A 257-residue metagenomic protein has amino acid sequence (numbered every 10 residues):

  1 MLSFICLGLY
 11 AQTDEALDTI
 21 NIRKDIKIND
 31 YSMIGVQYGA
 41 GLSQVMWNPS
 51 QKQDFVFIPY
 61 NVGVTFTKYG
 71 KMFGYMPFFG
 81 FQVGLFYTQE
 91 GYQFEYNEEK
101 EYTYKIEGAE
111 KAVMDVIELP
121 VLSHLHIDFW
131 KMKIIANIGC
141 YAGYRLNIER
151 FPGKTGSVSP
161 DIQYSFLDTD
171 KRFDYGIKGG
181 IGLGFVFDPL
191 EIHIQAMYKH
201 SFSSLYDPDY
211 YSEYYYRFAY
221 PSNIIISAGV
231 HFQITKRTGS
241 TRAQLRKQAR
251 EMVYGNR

Functional and structural regions predicted by a protein language model:
M1-C6: Bacterial N-terminal signal peptides
A11-Y69, Q233, Y254-R257: Short glycine/proline- and aromatic-enriched beta-strand/turn motifs that initiate or cap beta-hairpins
R23-Y31, K71-F79, D128-K133, V186-E191 (+1 more regions): Short loop/turn motifs that connect adjacent beta-strands in outer-membrane beta-barrel proteins
K24, V36-A40, V62-K68, L85-Y87 (+5 more regions): Residues on the lipid-exposed face of transmembrane beta-strands in outer-membrane beta-barrel proteins
N29-Q37, P59, G74-Q82, M114-E118 (+4 more regions): Outer-membrane beta-barrel architecture
Q44-F57, E90-D115, G143-D174, F202-I225: Extracellular/periplasm-exposed beta-strand and loop segments of Gram-negative cell-envelope proteins, dominated by
T65-R150: Gram-negative (and chloroplast) outer-membrane scaffold detector with strong preference for beta-barrel transmembrane
D174, G179-G182, V186-R257: Predominantly the C-terminal beta-signal and adjacent terminal strand-loop region of outer-membrane beta-barrel
